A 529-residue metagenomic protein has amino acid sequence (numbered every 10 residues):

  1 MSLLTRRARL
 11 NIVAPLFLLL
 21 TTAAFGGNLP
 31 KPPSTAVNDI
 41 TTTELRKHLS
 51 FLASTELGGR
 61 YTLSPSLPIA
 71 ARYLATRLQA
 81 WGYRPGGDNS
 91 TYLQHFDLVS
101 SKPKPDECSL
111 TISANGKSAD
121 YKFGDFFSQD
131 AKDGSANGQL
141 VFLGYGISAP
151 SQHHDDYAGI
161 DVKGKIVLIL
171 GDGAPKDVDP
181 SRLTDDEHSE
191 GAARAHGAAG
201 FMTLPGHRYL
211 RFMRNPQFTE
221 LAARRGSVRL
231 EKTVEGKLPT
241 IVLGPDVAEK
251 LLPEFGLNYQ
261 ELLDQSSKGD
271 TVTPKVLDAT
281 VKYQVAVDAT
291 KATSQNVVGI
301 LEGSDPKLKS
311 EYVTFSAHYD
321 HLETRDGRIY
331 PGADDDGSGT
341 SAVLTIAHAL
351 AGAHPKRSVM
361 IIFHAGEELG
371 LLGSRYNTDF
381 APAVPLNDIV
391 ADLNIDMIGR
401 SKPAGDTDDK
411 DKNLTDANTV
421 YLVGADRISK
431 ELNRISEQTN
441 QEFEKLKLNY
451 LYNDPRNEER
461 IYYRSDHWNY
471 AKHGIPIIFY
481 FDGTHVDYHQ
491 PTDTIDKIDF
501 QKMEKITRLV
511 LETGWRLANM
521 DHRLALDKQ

Functional and structural regions predicted by a protein language model:
F25-P85, S310-Y312, D527: N-terminal hydrophobic or amphipathic helices/low-complexity stretches enriched in small/hydrophobic/Pro/Gly
L29-P33, S113, K117-H154, G159 (+2 more regions): Soluble metallo-hydrolase cores and metallopeptidase-like ectodomains found primarily in the secretory/periplasmic
K31-D39, T55-P65, D97-L98, F127-A131 (+10 more regions): Second-shell loop/turn segments in exported
T41, D120-K232, K237, E302 (+2 more regions): Extracellular/luminal Protease-associated
T55-V167, G171-P175, L277, V287-A289 (+2 more regions): Noncatalytic luminal/extracellular "stalk/propeptide" segments of secretory-pathway proteins
S118-D120, V228-R229, G236-Y259, P355 (+2 more regions): Metal-dependent peptidase/peptidase-like ectodomains
V297-L301, F315-L371, V510: Alpha-helical metal-binding/catalytic segments enriched in His/Glu/Asp
H348, G352, F481, H485-Q529: His/Asp/Glu-rich mid-to-C-terminal helical/loop segments that flank catalytic regions of hydrolases
